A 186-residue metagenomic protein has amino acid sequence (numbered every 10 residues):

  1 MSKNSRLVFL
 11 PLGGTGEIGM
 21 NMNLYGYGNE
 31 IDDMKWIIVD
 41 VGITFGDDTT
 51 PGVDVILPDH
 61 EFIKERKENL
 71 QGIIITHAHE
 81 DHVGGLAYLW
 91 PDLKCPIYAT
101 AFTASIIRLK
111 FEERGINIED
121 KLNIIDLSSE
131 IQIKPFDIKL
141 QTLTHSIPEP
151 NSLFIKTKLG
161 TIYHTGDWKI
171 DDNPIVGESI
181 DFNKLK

Functional and structural regions predicted by a protein language model:
S2-I74, H79-K186: His/Asp/Glu-rich metal-coordinating catalytic cores of metallo-dependent phosphodiesterases/hydrolases acting on
